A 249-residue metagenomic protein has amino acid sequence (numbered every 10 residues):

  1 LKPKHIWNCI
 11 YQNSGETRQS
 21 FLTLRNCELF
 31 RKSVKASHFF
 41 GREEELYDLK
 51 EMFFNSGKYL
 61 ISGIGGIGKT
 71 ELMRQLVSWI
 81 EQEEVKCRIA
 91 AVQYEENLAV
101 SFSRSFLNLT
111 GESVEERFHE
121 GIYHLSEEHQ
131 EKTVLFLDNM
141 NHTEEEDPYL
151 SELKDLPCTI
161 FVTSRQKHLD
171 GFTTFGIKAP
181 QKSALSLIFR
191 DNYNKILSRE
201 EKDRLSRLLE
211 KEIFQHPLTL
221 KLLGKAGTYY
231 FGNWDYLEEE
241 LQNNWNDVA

Functional and structural regions predicted by a protein language model:
P3, W7-E51, S62: Conserved adenine-nucleotide phosphate-binding loops and their immediately adjacent elements
A36, E43, G65, S78 (+1 more regions): Winged-helix-like regulatory helical subdomains adjacent to P-loop NTPase cores
H38, E44, D48-M52, K58-Q130: Post-nucleotide-binding-loop coupling segment downstream of the phosphate-binding loop, primarily in RecA-like P-loop
E51-F54, R74-K86, F118-I196, R204: A conserved switch/coupling segment of P-loop NTPase cores
S62-G63, A90-Q93, F136-N139, V162-S164 (+1 more regions): Short beta-strand segments
R204-T219: A short helix-loop-helix "switch/interaction" segment in the helical subdomain of ASCE P-loop NTPases
T219-A249: Loop-to-helix "switch" segment enriched in basic and acidic residues adjacent to catalytic/ligand pockets
